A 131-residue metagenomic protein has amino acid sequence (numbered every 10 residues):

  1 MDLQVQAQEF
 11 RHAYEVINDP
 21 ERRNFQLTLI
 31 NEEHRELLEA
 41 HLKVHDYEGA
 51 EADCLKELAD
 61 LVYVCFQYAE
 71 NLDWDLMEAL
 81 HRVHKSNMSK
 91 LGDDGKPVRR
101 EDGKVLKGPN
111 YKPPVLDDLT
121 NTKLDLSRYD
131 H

Functional and structural regions predicted by a protein language model:
M1-L58, V62-H131: Flexible "arm" and connector segments at domain edges
